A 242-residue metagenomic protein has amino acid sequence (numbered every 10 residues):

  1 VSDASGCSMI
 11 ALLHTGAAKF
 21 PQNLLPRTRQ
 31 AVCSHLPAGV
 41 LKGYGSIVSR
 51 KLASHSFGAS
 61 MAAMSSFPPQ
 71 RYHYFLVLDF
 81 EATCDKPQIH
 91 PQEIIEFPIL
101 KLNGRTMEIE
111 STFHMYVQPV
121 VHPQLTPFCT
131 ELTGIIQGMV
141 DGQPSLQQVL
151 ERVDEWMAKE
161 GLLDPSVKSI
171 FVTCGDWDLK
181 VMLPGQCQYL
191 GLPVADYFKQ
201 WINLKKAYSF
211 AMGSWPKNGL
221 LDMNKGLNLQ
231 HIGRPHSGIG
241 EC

Functional and structural regions predicted by a protein language model:
S2-F80: N-terminal accessory regions of nucleic-acid-interacting proteins
P68, H90-Q92: Short coil/turn motifs at beta-sheet boundaries
H73, Q92-I95, K101-T133, D154-C242: Metal-dependent phosphoesterase core characteristic of DEDDh/y 3'-5' exonuclease domains
F80-Q88: Short acidic, Gly/Ser-rich segments with clustered Asp/Glu that frequently serve as metal-coordination loops in enzyme
P87-I89, G142, A211: Short, function-defining helix-loop hinge/capping sites that tune catalysis or transport
I135-V140: Short glycine/proline- and acidic residue-enriched helix-loop micro-motifs that form flexible lids or anion-recognition
G142-E155: Glycine-rich, highly charged phosphate/nucleotide-binding loops
